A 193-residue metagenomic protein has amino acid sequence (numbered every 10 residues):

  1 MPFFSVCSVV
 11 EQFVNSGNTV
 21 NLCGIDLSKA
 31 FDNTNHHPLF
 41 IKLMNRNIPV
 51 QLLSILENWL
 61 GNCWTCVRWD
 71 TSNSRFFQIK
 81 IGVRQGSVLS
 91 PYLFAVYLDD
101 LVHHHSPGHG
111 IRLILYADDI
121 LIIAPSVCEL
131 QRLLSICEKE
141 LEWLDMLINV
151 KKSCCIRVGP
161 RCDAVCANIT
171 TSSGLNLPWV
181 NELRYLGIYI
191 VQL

Functional and structural regions predicted by a protein language model:
M1-V88, L93: Conserved pre-catalytic core of RNA-dependent polymerases
N15-G17, R112-L115, W179-E182: Short, flexible turn/loop "capping" segments at secondary-structure junctions
G24-D26, L43, L56, G86 (+3 more regions): Short, conserved catalytic/metal-binding micro-motifs enriched in Asp/Glu and His
K29-R46, I120-W143, G159-P160: Catalytic palm subdomain of template-directed nucleic-acid polymerases, centered on the conserved carboxylate motif
P91-I123: Active-site palm subdomain of RNA-directed nucleic acid polymerases
K139, L147-N181: Short, conserved micro-motifs composed of acidic
